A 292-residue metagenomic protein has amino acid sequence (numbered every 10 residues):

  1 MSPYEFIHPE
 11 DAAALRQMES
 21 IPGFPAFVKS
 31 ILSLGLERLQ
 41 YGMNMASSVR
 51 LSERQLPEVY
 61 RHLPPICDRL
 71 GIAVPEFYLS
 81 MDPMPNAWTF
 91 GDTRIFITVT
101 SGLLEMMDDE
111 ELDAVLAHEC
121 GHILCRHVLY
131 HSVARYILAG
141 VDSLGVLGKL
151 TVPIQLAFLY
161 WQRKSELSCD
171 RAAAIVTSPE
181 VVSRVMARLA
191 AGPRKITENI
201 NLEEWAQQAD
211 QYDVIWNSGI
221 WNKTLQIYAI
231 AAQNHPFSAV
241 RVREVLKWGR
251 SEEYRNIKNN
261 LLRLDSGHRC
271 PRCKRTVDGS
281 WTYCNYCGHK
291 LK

Functional and structural regions predicted by a protein language model:
M1-T93, S251-K292: Hydrophobic or amphipathic, alpha-helical segments that drive membrane association/targeting
P22-L36, V133-A157, N217-A232, F237: Alpha-helical membrane-targeting segments
S47, R54-E58, I66-I72, L147 (+1 more regions): Short helix/loop segments within enzyme catalytic domains that coordinate or immediately flank catalytic cofactors
R54, V99-A114: Short pre-active-site segment immediately N-terminal to the catalytic Zn-binding motif
L63, V99, H118, C169 (+1 more regions): Residue-level signature of catalytic and energy-coupling elements of molecular machines, predominantly ATP/GTP-dependent
C120-A139: Catalytic Zn2+-binding segment of zinc metalloproteases
A187-Y286: Pan-zinc metallopeptidase signature
